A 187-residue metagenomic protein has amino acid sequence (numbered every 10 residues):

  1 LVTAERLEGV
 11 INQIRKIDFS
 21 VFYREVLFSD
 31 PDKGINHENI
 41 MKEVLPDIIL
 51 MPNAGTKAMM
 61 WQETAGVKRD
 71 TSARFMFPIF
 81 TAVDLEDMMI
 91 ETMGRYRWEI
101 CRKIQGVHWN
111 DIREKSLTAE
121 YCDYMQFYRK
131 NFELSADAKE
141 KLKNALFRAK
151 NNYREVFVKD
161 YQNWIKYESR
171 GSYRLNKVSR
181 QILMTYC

Functional and structural regions predicted by a protein language model:
L1-V10, Y23-C187: Active-site-flanking segments in enzyme catalytic domains
I14-I17: Conserved small-residue
